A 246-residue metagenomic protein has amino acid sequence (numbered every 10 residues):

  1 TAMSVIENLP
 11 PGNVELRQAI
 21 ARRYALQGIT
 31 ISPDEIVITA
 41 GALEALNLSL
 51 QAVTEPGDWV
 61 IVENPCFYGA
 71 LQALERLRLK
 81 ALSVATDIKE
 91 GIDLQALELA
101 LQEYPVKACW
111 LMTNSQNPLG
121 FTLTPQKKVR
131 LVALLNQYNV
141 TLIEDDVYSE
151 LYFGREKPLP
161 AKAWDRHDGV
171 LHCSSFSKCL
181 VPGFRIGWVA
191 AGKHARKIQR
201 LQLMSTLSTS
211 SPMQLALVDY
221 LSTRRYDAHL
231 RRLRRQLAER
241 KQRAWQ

Functional and structural regions predicted by a protein language model:
T1-A2, S222-Y226, W245-Q246: Inter-domain helical "communication" segments and dimerization helices that couple sensory or membrane-embedded modules
M3-Y138, E150-H167, L237: Conserved core of the PLP fold type I
L16-R17, A195, Q214, W245: A general structural signal for well-ordered alpha-helical segments in protein cores
Q95, V129, Q214-L215, D219 (+1 more regions): Feature representing long, continuous alpha-helical segments
V106-A108, V140-T141, L171, I186: Short, Asp-centered acidic motifs that coordinate Mg2+ and/or phosphate in catalytic or ligand-binding sites
R166-R235: Conserved core segment of the aminotransferase class I/II
V218, R235-Q246: Conserved glycine-rich beta-strand-loop-beta hairpin in the small C-terminal domain of fold type I
